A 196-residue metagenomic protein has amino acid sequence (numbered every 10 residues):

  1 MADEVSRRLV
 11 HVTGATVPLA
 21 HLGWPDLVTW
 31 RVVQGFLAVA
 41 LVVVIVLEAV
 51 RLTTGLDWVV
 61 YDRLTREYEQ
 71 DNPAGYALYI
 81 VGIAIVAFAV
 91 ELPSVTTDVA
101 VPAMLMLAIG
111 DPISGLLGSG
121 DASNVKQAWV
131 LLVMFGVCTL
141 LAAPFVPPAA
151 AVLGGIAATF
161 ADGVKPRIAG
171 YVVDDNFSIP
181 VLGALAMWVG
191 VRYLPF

Functional and structural regions predicted by a protein language model:
M1-S114, V125-F196: Hydrophobic alpha-helical transmembrane segments
S119-N124: Catalytic Zn2+-binding segment of zinc metalloproteases
